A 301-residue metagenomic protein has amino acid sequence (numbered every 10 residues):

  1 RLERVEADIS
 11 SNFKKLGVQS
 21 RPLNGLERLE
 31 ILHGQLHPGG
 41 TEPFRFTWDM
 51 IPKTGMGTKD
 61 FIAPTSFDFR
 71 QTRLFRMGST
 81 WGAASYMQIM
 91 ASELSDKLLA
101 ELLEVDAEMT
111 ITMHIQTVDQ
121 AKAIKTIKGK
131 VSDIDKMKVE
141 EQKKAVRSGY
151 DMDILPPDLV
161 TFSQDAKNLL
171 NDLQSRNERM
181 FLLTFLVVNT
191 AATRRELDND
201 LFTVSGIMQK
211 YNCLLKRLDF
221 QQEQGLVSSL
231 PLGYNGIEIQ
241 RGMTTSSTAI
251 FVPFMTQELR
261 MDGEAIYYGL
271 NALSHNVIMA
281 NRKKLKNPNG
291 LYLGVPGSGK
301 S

Functional and structural regions predicted by a protein language model:
R1-F254: Extended, folded cores of ATP/NTP-driven motor/assembly subunits in large transport and secretion machines
F13, E101, M255, Y267-Y268 (+1 more regions): Generic hydrophobic/packing signal
G242-L270, S274: Pre-P-loop entry segment of helicase/translocase ATPase cores
G263-S301: Glycine-rich phosphate-binding loop of nucleotide-binding enzymes
